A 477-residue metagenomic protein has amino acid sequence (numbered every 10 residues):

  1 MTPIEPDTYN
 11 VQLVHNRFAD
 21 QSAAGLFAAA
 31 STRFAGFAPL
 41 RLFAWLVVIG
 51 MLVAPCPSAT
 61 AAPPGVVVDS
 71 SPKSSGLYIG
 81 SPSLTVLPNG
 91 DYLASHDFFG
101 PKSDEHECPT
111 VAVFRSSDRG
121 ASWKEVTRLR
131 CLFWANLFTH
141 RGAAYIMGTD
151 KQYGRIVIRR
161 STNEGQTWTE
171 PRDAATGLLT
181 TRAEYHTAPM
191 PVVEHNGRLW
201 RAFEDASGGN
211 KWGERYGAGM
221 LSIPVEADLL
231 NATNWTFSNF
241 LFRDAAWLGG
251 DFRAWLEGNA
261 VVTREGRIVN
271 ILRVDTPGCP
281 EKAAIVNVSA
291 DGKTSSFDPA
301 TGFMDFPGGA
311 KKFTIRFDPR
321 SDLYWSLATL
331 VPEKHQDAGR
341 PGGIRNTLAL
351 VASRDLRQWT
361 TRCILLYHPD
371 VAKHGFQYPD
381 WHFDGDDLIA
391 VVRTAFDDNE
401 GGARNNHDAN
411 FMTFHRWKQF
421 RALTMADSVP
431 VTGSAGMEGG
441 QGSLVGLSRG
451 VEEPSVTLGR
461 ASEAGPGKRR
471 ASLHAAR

Functional and structural regions predicted by a protein language model:
T2-T8: Extreme N-terminal basic, low-complexity initiation segments that serve as generic localization/processing leaders
Q12-L13, A19-D20, A24-R33, A38 (+1 more regions): Intrinsic, low-complexity polybasic segments
P39-P55: Bacterial N-terminal signal peptides
C56-T60: Sec/Tat signal peptide C-region and signal peptidase I cleavage site
A61-S81, T85-F133, F138-A188, V193-R253 (+7 more regions): Beta-rich carbohydrate-recognition and catalytic domains
K311-K312: Alpha-helical scaffolding within the catalytic cores of extracellular/periplasmic polymer-degrading hydrolases
F376-P379: Short glycine-rich, acidic/polar surface loops and turns
